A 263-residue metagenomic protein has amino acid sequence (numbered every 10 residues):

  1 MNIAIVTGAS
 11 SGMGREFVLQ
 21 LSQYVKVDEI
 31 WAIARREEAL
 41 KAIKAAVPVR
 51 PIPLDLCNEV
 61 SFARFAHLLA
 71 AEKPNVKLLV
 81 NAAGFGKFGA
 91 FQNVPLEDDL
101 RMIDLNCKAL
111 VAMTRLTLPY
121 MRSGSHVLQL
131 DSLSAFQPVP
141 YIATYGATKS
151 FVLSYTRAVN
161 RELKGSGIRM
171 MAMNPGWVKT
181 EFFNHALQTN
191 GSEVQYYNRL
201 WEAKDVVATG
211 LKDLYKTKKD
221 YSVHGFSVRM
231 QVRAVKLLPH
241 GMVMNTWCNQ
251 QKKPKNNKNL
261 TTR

Functional and structural regions predicted by a protein language model:
S10-S11: Conserved glycine-rich cofactor-binding loop
K26-K41: Conserved glycine-rich Rossmann-like NAD(P)H-binding loop of the short-chain dehydrogenase/reductase
A82-K87: Conserved NAD(P)H cofactor-binding loop of Rossmann-fold oxidoreductase domains
A90-Q92, D98-L100: Substrate-binding pocket helix/loop in short-chain dehydrogenase/reductase
T114, T148: Active-site helix of classical SDR
S132: Residue(s) in the substrate-gating loop at a strand-loop-helix junction that position the organic substrate next
A172, E193-V232: C-terminal helical subdomain
